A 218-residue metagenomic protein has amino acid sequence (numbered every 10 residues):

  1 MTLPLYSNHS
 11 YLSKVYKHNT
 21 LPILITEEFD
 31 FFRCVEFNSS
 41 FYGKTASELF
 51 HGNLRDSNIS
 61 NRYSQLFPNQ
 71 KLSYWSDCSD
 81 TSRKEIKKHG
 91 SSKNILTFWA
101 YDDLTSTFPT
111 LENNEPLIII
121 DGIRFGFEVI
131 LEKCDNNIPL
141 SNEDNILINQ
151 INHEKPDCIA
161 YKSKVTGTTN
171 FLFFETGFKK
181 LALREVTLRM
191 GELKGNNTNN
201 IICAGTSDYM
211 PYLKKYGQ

Functional and structural regions predicted by a protein language model:
M1-E28, R33-E36, S40-F67, H89-Q218: Active-site and NAD+-binding cores of ADP-ribose-processing enzymes
P68-W75: A short, exposed loop/beta-hairpin motif centered on an aromatic-Gly-Thr core
S79-S91: Short active-site loop/helix that positions an aromatic residue
